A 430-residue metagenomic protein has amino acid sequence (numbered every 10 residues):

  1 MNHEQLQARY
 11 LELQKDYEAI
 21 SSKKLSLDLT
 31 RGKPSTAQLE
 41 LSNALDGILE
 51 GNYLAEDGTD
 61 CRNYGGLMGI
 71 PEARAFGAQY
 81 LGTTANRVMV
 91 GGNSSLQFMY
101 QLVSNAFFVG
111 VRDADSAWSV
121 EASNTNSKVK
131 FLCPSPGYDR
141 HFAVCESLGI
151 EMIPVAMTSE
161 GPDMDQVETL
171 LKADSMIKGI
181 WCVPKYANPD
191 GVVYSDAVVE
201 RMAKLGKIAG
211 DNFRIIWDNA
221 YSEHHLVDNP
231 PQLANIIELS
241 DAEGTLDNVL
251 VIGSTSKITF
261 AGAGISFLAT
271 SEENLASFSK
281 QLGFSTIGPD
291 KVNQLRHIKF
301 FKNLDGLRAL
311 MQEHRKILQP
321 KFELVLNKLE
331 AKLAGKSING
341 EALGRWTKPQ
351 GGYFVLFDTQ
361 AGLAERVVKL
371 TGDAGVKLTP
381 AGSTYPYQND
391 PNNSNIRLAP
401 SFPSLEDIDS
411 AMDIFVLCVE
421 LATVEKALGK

Functional and structural regions predicted by a protein language model:
N2-M68, E72-Q79, D373-V376: N-terminal "arm"/small-domain region of PLP-dependent enzymes with the aminotransferase-like
L54, T59-D211, S222-G244, E420-K430: Conserved core of the PLP fold type I
G91, S240-Q319: Conserved core segment of the aminotransferase class I/II
D218: Glycine-centered flexible beta-alpha turn that most often forms the glycine-rich phosphate-binding loop
Q312-L326, N339-D358: Conserved glycine-rich beta-strand-loop-beta hairpin in the small C-terminal domain of fold type I
L356-G362, L378-D413, L417-C418: Conserved PLP-binding active-site segment of the aspartate aminotransferase-like
V367-D373, A411-V416: Short amphipathic alpha-helices in soluble, non-transmembrane regions that often serve as interface/regulatory elements
